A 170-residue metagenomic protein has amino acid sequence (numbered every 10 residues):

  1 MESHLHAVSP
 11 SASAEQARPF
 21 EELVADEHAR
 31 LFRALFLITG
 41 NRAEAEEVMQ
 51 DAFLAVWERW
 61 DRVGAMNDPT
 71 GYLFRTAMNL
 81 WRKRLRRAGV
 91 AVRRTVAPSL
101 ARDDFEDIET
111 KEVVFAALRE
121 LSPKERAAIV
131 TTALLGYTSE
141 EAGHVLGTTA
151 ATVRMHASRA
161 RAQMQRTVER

Functional and structural regions predicted by a protein language model:
M1-E22, D26, A116-K124, E140 (+2 more regions): Intrinsic, short, N-terminal disordered tails of RNA polymerase sigma-factor systems
V24-R42, W57-R59, L118: Amphipathic, Lys/Arg- and hydrophobic-enriched alpha-helical face
A43, E140, A151: Residues within helix-turn-helix
E47-L54, N67-N79: Structural recognition of an alpha-helix C-terminal capping motif at a helix-to-coil junction
F53-D68, R87-A88: Sigma70-family region 2
G64-A65, R75-V96, E106-D107: Arg/Lys-rich amphipathic alpha helix in sigma70-family domain 2
M78, R82, L146-R170: DNA-recognition helix of helix-turn-helix
A128-T132: A short pre-motif secondary-structure segment
